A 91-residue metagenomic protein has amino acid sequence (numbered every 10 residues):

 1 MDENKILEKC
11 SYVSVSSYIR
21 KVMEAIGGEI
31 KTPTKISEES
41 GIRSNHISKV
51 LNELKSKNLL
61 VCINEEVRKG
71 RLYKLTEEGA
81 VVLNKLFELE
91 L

Functional and structural regions predicted by a protein language model:
M1-L7, V81-L91: Amphipathic alpha-helical dimerization/coiled-coil segments that flank or bridge DNA-binding/regulatory modules
M1-R20: Short alpha-helical segments that sit at the start of domains
S17-E24, V81: Pre-recognition alpha-helix immediately N-terminal to the DNA-recognition helix within helix-turn-helix or winged-helix
G28-T32: Short capping segments at the starts of secondary-structure elements
K35-E39: A short acidic, leucine-rich amphipathic alpha-helix
I42-S56: Short amphipathic alpha-helical interaction segments
K55-E65: A short, conserved structural fragment
V67-L86: Basic, amphipathic "hinge/linker" alpha-helix immediately C-terminal to the N-terminal HTH DNA-binding motif
